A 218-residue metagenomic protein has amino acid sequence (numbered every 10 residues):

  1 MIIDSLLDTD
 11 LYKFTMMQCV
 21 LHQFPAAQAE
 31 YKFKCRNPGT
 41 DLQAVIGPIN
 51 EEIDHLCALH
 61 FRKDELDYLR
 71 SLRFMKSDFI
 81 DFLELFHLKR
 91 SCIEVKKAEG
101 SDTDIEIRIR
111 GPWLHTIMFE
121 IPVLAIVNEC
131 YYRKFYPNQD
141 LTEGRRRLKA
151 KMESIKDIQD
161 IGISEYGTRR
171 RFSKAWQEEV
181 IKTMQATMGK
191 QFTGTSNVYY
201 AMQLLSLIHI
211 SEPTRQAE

Functional and structural regions predicted by a protein language model:
M1-S211, R215: Ordered alpha/beta subdomains of enzyme catalytic regions
